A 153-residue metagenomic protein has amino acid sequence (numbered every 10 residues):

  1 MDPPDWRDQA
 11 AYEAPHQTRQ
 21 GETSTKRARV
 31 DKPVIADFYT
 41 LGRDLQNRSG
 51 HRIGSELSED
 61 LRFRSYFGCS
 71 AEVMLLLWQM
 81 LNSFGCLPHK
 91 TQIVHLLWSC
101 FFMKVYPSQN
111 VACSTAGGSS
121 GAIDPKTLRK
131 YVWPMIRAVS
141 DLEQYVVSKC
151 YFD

Functional and structural regions predicted by a protein language model:
M1-L87, C150: Charged, often Cys/His-bearing segments associated with DNA-binding zinc-finger transcription factors
N82-Y151: Short, positively charged, Gly/Tyr-enriched micro-motifs that form contact patches at catalytic or ligand/partner
